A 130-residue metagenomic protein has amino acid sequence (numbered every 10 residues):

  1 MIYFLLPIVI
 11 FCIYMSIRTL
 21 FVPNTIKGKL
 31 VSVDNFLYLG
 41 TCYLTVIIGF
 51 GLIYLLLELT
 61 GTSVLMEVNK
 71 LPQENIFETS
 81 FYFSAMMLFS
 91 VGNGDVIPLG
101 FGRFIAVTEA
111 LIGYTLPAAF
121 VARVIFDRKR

Functional and structural regions predicted by a protein language model:
M1-I10, L71-T79: Alpha-helical transmembrane segments of integral membrane proteins, especially early/N-terminal helices
Y3-P23: N-terminal signal-anchor/start-transfer transmembrane helix
P7-F11, L39-I48, L111, T115: Alpha-helical transmembrane spans of integral membrane proteins, capturing the lipid-embedded, hydrophobic core of TM
I13-I17, V46-F50, Y54, P117-A122: Alpha-helical transmembrane segments of polytopic integral membrane proteins, especially the permease/helical cores
L20-K27, L57-L65, V124-K129: Membrane-interfacial segments
G28-L44: Alpha-helical transmembrane segments and their helix-start/interface "positive-inside/aromatic belt" motifs in integral
T41, T45-S80: Outer-pore turret/helix-boundary of cation channels
F77-R130: Pore domain of cation channels
